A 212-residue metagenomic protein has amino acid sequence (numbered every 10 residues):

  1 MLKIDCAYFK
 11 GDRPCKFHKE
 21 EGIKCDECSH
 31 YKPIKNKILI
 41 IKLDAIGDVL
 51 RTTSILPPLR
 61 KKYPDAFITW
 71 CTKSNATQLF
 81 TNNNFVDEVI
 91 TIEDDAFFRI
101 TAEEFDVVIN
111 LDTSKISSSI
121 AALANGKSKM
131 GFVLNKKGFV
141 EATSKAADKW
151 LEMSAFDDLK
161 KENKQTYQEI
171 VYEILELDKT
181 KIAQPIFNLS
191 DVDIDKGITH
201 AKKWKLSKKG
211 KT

Functional and structural regions predicted by a protein language model:
M1-T212: Catalytic machinery of carbohydrate-active enzymes, primarily nucleotide-sugar-dependent glycosyltransferases
